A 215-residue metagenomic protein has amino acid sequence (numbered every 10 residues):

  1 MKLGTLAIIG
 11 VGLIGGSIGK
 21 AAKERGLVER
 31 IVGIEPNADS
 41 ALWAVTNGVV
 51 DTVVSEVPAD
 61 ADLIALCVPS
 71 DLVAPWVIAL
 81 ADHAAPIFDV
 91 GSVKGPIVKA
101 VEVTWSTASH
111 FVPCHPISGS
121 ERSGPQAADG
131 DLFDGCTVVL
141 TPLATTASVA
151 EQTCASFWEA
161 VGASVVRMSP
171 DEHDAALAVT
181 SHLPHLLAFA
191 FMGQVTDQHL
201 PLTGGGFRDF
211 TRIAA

Functional and structural regions predicted by a protein language model:
M1-E56, L63: NAD(P)+-binding Rossmann beta1-loop-alpha1 motif at the extreme N-terminus of oxidoreductases
T5, E29-R30, H110, T137 (+1 more regions): Residues at the starts of beta-strands that form the adenosine-phosphate
I34, D89-V90, C114, T141 (+1 more regions): Generic beta-sheet signal
D39-S40, L72, K94-I97: Conserved short alpha-helix immediately C-terminal to the canonical SAM/SAH-binding motif I of Rossmann-like
E56-D82, P86, V90-S92: Rossmann-like NAD(P)-binding element
I78-Q126: Rossmann-like NAD(P)(H) cofactor-binding subdomain of soluble oxidoreductases
L132-I213: Internal alpha-helical scaffold of NAD(P)-dependent oxidoreductase catalytic cores
